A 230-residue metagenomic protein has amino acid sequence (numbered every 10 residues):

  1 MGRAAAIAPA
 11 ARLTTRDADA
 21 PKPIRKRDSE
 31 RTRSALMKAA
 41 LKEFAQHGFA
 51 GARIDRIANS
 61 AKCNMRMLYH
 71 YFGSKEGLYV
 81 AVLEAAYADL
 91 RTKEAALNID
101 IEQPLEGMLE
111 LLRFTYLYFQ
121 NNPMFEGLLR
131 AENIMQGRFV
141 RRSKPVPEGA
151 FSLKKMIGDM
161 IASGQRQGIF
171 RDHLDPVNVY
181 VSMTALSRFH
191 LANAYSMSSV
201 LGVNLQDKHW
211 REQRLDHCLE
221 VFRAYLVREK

Functional and structural regions predicted by a protein language model:
M1-A20, F114-N121, F151-Q167, S182-K230: C-terminal peripheral helix-coil segments that are non-catalytic and often amphipathic
T32, L36-F44, T115, F222: Short hydrophobic clusters on alpha-helical segments that form packing/core surfaces in small helical domains
T32-A40, I57, V82-A86, L90 (+1 more regions): Generic hydrophobic, amphipathic alpha-helix propensity
A35, E43-G77, A81-V82: Helix-turn-helix
Q46-A50, I101, N122, Q167: Short coil/turn segments at alpha/beta junctions that flank glycine-rich nucleotide-binding fingerprints
A95-G127, E148-A150, K154, P176-Y180 (+2 more regions): Hydrophobic alpha-helical connector segments
G107, N121-R141, A194-L201: Amphipathic alpha-helical segments used for helix-helix packing
G127-A162: A contiguous binding-surface segment within folded domains or other stable secondary-structure elements
